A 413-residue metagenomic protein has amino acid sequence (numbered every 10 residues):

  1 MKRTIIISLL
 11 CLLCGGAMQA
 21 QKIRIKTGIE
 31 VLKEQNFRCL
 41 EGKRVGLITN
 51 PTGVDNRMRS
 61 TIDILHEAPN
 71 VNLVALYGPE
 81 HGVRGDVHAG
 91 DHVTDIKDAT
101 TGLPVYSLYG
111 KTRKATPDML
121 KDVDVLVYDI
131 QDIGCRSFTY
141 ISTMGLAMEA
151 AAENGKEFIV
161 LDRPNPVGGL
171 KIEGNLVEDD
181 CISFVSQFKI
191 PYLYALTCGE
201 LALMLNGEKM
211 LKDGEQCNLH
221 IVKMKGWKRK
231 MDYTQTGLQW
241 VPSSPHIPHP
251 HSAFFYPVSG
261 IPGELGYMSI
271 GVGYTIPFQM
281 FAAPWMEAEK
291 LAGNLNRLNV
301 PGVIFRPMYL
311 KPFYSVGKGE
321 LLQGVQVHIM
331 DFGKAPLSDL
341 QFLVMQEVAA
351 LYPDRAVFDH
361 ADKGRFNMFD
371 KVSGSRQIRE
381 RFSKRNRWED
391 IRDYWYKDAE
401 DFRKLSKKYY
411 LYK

Functional and structural regions predicted by a protein language model:
M1-K22: Bacterial Sec-dependent N-terminal signal peptides
N72-E80, L161: Short internal beta-strands
G85-A89, I159-C181: Glycine-rich, charge-decorated loop segments at or immediately adjacent to ligand/cofactor-binding or catalytic sites
V93-V123, C135: Glycine-rich oxoanion-binding loops at beta->alpha junctions
D132-M144: Glycine/threonine-rich flexible loop motifs
C181-Y256: Conserved anion/nucleotide-ligand pocket segment
G226-M308, P312: Glycine-rich, aromatic-lined ligand/substrate-binding cores of catalytic and carbohydrate-binding domains
F281-D393: Conserved functional hotspot residues or short segments at active or partner-binding sites across diverse domains
